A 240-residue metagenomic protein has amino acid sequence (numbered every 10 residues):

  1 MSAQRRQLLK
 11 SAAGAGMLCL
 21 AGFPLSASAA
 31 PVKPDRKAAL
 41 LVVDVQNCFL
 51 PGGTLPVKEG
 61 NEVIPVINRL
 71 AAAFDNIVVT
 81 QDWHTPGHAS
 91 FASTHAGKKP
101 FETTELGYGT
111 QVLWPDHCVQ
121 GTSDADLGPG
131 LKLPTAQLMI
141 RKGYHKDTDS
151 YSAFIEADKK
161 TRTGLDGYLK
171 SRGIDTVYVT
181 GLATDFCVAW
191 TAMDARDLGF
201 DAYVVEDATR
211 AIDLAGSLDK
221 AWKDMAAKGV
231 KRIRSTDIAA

Functional and structural regions predicted by a protein language model:
M1-Q4: N-terminal secretory signal peptides
Q7-A27: N-terminal export signals
G16, A30-G143, S171, D175 (+2 more regions): Active-site acidic carboxylates
I64, R162-D166, A189: Short, well-ordered alpha-helical scaffold segments within catalytic/effector domains
T85-A89, T148-D149, C187-V188: Short catalytic/ligand-binding loop motif for oxyanion handling, primarily in non-cytosolic enzymes, centered on
P134-T163, G167-Y168: Histidine/lysine/aspartate-rich catalytic loop segments that bind and position anionic ligands
I174-W190, V204-R210: Glycine-rich anion-binding loop/nest that anchors nucleotide
A189-D197: Histidine-anchored nucleotide/phosphate-binding helix
